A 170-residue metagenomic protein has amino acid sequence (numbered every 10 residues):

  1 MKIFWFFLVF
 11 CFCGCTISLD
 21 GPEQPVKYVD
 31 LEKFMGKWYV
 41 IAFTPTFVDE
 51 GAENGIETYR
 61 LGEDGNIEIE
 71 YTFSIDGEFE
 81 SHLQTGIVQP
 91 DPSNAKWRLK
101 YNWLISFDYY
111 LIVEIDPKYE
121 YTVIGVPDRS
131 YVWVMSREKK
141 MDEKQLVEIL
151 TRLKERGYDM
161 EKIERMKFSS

Functional and structural regions predicted by a protein language model:
F4-C13: Sec-dependent N-terminal signal peptides
G14-S170: A beta-rich soluble binding module of mature secreted/lumenal proteins
